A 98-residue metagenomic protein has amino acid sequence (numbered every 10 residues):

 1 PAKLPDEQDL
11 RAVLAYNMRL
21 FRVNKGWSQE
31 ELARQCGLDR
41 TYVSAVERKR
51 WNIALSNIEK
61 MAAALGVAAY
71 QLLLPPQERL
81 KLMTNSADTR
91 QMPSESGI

Functional and structural regions predicted by a protein language model:
P1-N24: A short, Lys/Arg-rich alpha-helix, primarily the initiator
Y16-Q35, K60, A87-D88: Short basic helix-loop element that most often maps to the first helix and adjoining turn of HTH DNA-binding modules
M18, L32-A33, V43-V46, L72: Conserved hydrophobic/aromatic packing and binding residues within compact polymer-binding modules
G37-I53: Recognition helix of helix-turn-helix/homeodomain-like DNA-binding domains that insert into the DNA major groove
E47, N57, P76: DNA major-groove recognition helix of helix-turn-helix
S56-Q71: DNA major-groove recognition helix of helix-turn-helix/homeodomain DNA-binding modules
L74-I98: Short, charged recognition helix plus adjacent turn of helix-turn-helix-like nucleic-acid-binding domains
